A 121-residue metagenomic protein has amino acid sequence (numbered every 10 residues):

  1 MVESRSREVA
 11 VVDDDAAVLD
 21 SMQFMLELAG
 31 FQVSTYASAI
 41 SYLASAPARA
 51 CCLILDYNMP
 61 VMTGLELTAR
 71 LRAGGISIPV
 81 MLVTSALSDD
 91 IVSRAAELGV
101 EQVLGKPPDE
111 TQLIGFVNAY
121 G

Functional and structural regions predicted by a protein language model:
M1-A10, A16-A17, Q23, E110-G121: Non-catalytic signal-transmission and effector/linker regions of two-component phosphorelay proteins
A16-S34, L98: Two-component/phosphorelay signaling modules centered on CheY-like receiver
T35-C52: Acidic, metal-coordinating helix/loop segments flanking the phosphotransfer/catalytic sites of two-component signaling
A37-S38, T63-L67: Acidic catalytic/metal-coordinating carboxylates
L55-D56, T84: Active-site residues of response regulator receiver
M59: Receiver (REC) domain active-site loop signature in two-component systems and cognate sites in sensor histidine kinases
L65-I76: Short amphipathic alpha-helix used as the core "switch/output" element in two-component signaling
L87-Q102, G115: Alpha4 helix (beta4-alpha4-beta5 surface) of REC/receiver domains from two-component response regulators
